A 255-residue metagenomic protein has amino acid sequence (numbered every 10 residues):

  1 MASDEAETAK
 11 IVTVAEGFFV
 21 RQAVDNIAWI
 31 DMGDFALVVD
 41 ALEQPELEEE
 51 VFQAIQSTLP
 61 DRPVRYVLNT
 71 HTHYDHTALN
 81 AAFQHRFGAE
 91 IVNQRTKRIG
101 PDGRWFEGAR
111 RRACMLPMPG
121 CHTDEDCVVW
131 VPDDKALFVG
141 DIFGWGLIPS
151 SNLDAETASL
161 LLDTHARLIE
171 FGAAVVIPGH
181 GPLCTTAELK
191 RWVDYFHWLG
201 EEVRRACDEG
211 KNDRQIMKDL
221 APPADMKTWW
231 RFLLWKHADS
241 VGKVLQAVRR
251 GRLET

Functional and structural regions predicted by a protein language model:
K10-A54, C127-D141: Conserved beta-strand hairpin/beta-sheet module of binuclear metal-dependent hydrolase folds, prominently
T13-V20, D102-G103, R110-C114: Short, hydrophobic/aromatic-rich segments at coil-to-beta transitions
D34-F35, E46-I91: Active-site metal-binding motif and surrounding structural segment of the metallo-beta-lactamase
F35-A36, E43-P45, L116-R205: Metallo-beta-lactamase
L37-A41, Y66-N69, C114-M115: Short catalytic-loop micro-motif centered on adjacent basic/acidic residues
N93-G108, W130: Acidic, metal/ion-coordinating pockets
E170-F171, L183-T255: Accessory terminal helices/loops
